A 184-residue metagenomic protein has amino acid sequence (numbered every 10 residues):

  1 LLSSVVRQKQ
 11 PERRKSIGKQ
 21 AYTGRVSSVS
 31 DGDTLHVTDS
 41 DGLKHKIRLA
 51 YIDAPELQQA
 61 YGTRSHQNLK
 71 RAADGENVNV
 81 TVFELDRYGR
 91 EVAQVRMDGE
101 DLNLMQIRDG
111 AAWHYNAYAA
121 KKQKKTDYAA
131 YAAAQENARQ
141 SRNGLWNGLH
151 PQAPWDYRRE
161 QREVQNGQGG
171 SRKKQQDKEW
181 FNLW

Functional and structural regions predicted by a protein language model:
L1-W184: Small beta-barrel nucleic-acid-binding modules, primarily SNase/OB-fold domains and secondarily Tudor-like barrels
